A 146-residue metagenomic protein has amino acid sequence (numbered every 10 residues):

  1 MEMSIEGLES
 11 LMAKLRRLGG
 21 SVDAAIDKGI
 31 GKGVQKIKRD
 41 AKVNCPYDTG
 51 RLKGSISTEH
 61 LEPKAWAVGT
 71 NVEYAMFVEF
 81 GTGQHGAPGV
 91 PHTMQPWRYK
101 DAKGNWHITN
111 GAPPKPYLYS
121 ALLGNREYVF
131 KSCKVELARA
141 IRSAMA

Functional and structural regions predicted by a protein language model:
M1-A75, H85-A146: Short, Lys/Arg-rich flexible segments
